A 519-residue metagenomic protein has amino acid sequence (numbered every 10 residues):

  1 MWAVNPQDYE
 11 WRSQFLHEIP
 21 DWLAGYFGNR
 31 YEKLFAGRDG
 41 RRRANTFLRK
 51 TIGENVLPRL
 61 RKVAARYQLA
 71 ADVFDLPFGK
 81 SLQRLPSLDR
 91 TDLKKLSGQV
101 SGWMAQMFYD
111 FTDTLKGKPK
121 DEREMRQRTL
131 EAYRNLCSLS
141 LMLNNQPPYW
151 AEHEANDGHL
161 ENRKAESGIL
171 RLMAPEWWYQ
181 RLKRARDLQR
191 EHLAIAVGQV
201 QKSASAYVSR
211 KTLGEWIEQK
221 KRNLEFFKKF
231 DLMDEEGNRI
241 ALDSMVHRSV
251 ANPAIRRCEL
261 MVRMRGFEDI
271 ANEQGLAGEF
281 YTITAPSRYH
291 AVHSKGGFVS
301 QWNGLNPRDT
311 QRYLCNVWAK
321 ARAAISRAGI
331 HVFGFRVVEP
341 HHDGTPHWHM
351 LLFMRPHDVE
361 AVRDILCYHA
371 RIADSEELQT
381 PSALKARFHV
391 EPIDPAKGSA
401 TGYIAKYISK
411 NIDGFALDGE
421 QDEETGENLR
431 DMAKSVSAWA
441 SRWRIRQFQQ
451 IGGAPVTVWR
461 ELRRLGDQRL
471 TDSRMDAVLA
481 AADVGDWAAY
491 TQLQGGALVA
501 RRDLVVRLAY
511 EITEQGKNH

Functional and structural regions predicted by a protein language model:
M1-G344, P356-H519: Right-hand nucleic-acid polymerase module
L351-R355: Short hydrophobic/aromatic beta-strand micro-patches that form the beta-sheet surface supporting nucleotide- or nucleic
